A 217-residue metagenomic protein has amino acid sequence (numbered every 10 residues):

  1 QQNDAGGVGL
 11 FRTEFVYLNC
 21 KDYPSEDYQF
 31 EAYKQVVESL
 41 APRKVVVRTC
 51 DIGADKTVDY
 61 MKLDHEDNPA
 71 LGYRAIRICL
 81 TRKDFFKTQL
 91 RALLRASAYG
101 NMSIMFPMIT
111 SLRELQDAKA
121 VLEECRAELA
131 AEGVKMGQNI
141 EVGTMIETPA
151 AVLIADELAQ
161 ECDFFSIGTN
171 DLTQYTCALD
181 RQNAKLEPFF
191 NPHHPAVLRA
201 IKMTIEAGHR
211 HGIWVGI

Functional and structural regions predicted by a protein language model:
Q1-I217: Conserved alpha/beta-domain cores
